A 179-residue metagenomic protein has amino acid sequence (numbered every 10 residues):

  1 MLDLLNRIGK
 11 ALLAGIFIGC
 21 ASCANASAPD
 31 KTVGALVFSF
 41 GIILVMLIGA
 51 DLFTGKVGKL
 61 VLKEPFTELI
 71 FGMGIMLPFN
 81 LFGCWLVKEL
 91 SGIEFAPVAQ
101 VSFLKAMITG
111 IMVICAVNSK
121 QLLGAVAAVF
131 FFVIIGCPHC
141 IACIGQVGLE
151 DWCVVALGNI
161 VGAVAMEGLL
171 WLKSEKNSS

Functional and structural regions predicted by a protein language model:
M1-S179: Alpha-helical transmembrane segments and their helix-helix packing motifs
